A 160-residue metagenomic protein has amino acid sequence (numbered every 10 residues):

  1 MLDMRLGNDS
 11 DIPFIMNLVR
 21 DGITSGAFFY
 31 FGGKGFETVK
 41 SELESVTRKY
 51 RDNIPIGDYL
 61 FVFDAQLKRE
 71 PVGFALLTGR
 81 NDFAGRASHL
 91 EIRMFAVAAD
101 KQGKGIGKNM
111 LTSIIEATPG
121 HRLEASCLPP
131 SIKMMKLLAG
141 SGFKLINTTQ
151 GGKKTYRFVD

Functional and structural regions predicted by a protein language model:
M1-M4: Extreme N-terminal starter segment of soluble prokaryotic enzymes
L6-S10, R20-F29, G33-R93, A98 (+1 more regions): Acetyl-CoA-dependent GNAT
I15: Hydrophobic pocket/interface hotspot
H89-R93, I132-I146: Conserved N-terminal glycine/acidic-rich loop preference
V97, G103-E116, K136, G140: Conserved acetyl-CoA-binding loop-helix of GNAT-fold acetyltransferases
T118-P129: Conserved GNAT acetyl-CoA-binding A-motif
S126, G142-F158: Conserved catalytic-core motifs of GNAT/GCN5-like acyltransferases
